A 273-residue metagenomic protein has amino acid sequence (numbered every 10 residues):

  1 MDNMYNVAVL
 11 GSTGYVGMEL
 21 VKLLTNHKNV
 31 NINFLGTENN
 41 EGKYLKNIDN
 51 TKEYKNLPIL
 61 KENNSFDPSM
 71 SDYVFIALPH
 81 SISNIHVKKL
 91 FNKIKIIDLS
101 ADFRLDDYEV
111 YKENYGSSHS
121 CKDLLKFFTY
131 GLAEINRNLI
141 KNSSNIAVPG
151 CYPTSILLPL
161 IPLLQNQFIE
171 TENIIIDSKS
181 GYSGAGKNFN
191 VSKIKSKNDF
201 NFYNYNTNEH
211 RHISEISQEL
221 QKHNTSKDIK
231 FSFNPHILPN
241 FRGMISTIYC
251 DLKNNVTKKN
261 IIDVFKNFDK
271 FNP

Functional and structural regions predicted by a protein language model:
D2-T207, S226: N-terminal Rossmann-like NAD(P) cofactor-binding subdomain of oxidoreductases, focused on the glycine-rich
G184-P273: Charged docking surfaces used in two-component/phosphorelay signaling
